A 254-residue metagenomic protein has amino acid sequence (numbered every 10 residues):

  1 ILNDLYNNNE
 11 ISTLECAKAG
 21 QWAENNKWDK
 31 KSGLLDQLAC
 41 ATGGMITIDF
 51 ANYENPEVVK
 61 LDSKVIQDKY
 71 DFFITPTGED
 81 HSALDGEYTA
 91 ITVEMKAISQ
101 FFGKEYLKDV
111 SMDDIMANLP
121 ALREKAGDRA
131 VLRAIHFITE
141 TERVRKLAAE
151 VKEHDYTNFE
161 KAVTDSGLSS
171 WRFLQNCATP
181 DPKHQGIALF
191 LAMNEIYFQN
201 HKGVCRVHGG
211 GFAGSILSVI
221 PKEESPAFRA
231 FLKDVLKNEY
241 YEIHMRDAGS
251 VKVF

Functional and structural regions predicted by a protein language model:
I1, C16, E24, K31-G43 (+2 more regions): FAD-binding core of FAD-dependent oxidoreductases, characterized by glycine-rich FAD pyrophosphate-binding loops
I1-N8, L217-I220: DPxDG-like acidic metal-binding loop motif
L2, A17-K27, N52, R246-D247: Acidic, glycine-rich active-site loops and adjacent beta-strand->loop/helix elements that engage anionic groups
D4-T13, S82-G86: Inter-helical turn/loop segments and adjacent helix faces that build the functional surface of alpha-helical bundle
E10-A17, D29-S32, T89: Short, amphipathic alpha-helical segments
E10-E24, K161-D165, E242-I243: Beta-strand segments within the central parallel beta-sheet cores of soluble alpha/beta enzyme folds
W28, A39, G44-R206, S218-F254: C-terminal nucleotide
